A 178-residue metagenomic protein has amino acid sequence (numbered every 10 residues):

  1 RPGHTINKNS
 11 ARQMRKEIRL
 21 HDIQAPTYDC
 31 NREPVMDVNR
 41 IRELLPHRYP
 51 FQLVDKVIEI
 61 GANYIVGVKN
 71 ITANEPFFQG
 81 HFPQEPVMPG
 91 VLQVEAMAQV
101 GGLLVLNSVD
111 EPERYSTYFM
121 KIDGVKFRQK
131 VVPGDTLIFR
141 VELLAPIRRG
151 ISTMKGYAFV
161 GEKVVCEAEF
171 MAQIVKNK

Functional and structural regions predicted by a protein language model:
P2-H4, Q24, E33-V35, G101-R140 (+2 more regions): Hydrophobic beta-strand-centered segment that forms part of the acyl-chain substrate-binding groove
P2-R42, V165-K178: Segments adjacent to and within acyl-thioester-processing domains across lipid and secondary-metabolism enzymes
V38-R48, R114: Short aromatic-glycine motifs in intrinsically disordered, low-complexity regions
R48-M88: Catalytic strand-loop segment that frames the active site of acyl-thioester-processing enzymes
F51-L53, L137, S152: Hydrophobic core residues within well-ordered beta-strands of beta-rich domains
V57, M88-P112: Active-site helix/loop of acyl-thioester processing domains in fatty-acid/polyketide metabolism, spanning hotdog-fold
Q84, F127-Q129, L144: Beta-strand-rich interaction surfaces with strong enrichment in secreted/lumenal proteins
G134, A145-C166: Acidic, glycine-enriched active-site microenvironments
